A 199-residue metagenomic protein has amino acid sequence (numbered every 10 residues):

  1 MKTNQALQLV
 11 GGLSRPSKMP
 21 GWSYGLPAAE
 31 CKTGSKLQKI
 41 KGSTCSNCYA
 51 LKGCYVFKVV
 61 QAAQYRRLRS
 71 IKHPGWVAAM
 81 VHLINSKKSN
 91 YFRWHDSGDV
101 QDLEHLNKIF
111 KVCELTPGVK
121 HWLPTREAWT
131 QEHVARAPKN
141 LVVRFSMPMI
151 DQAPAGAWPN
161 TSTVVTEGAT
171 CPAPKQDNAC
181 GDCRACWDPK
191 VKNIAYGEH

Functional and structural regions predicted by a protein language model:
M1-H199: Class I S-adenosyl-L-methionine
